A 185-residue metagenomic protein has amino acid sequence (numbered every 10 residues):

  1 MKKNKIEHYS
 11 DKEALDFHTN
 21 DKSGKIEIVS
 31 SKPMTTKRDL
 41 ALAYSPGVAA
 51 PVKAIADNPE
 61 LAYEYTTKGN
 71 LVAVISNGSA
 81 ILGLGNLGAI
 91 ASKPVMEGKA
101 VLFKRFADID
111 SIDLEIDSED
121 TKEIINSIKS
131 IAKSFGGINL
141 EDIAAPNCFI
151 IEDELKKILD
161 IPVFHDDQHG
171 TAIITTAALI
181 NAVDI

Functional and structural regions predicted by a protein language model:
M1-I161: N-terminal ligand-binding/catalytic initiation module
F164-I173: Active-site nucleophile and cofactor-binding loops and adjacent substrate-binding regions of central metabolic enzymes
A172-I185: Short internal alpha-helix immediately C-terminal to a glycine-rich phosphate-binding loop in Rossmann-like
